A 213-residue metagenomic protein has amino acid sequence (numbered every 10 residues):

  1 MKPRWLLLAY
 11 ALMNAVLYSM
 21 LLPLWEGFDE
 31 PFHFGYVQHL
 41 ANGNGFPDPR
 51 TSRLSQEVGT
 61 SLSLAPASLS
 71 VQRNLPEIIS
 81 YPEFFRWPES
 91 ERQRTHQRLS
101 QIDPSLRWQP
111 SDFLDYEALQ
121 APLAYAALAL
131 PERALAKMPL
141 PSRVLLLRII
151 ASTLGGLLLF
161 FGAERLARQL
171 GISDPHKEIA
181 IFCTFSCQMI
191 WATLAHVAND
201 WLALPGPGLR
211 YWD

Functional and structural regions predicted by a protein language model:
M1-V16, L62, R168: Start-transfer (signal-anchor) and selected internal transmembrane alpha helices of multi-pass inner/ER membrane
K2, M138-S142, A163-S186, P205: Transmembrane-helix signature of polytopic, membrane-embedded enzymes that assemble or transfer cell-envelope glycans
L7-Y10, A151-S152, N199: Alpha-helical transmembrane segments of multi-pass integral membrane proteins
V16-P31: Helix-to-loop transition at the C-terminal end of transmembrane segments
F28, I179-L209: Multi-pass, polyprenyl lipid-linked donor-dependent membrane glycosyltransferases
G43-R148: Interfacial juxtamembrane loops and adjacent helix segments that form the catalytic/substrate-binding surfaces
L146-G171, L209: Transmembrane-helix motifs of polytopic, lipid-linked glycan transferases
